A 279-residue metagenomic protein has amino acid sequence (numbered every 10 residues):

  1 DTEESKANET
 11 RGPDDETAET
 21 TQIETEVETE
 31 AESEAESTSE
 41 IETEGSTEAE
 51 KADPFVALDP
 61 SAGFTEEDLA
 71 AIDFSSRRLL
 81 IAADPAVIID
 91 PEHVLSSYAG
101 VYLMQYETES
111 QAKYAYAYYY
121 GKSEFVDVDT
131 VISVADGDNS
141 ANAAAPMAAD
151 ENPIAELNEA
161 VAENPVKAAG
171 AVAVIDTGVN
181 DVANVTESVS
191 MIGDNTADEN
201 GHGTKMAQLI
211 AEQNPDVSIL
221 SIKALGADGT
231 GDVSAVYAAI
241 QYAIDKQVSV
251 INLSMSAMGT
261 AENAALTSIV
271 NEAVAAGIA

Functional and structural regions predicted by a protein language model:
E3-T20, E24-E30, E34, T38-D84 (+2 more regions): Autoinhibitory N-terminal propeptides
E48-G63, S96-V101, Y120-A171, T177-A183: Protease zymogen maturation seam
A82-D84, Y106, V128-V131, I175-G178 (+3 more regions): Active-site-proximal beta-strand/loop segments in catalytic clefts of secreted hydrolases
D90-E92, A112-G121: Short amphipathic alpha-helices in soluble, non-transmembrane regions that often serve as interface/regulatory elements
L95-Q111: Aromatic/histidine-rich interaction motifs
S123-E124, A168-A171, P215-L220, D245-I251 (+1 more regions): Loop/turn elements at helix/coil->beta-strand transitions in domains of secreted/extracellular proteins
S188-A265: Subtilisin-like peptidase catalytic core
E262-A279: Catalytic-core regions built around general acid/base machinery
